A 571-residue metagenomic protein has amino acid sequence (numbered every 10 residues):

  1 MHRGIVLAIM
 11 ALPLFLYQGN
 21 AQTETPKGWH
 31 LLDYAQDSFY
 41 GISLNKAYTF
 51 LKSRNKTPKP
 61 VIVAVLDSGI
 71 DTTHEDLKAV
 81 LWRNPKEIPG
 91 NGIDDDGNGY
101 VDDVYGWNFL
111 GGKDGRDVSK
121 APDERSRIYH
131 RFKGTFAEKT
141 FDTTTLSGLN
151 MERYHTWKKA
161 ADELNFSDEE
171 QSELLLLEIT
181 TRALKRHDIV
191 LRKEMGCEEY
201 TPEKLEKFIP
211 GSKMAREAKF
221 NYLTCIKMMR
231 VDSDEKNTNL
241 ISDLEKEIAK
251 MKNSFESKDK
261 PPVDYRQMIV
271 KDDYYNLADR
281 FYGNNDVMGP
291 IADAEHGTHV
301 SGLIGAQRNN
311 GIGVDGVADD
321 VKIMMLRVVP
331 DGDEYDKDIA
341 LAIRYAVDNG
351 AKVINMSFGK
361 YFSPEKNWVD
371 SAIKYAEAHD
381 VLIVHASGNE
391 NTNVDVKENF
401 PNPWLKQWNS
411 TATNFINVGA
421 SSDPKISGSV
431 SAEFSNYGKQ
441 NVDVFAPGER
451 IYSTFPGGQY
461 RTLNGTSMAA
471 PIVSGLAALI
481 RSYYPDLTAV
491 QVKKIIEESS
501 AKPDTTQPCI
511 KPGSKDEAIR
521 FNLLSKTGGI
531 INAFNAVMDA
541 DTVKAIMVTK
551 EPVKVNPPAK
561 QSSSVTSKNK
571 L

Functional and structural regions predicted by a protein language model:
M1-E24: Bacterial Sec-dependent N-terminal signal peptides
A47-V63, I70-Y335, Q407-F415, Y437-N441 (+1 more regions): Subtilisin-like serine protease catalytic core
Y48-T57, A292-A294, D315-A318, E334-N355 (+4 more regions): Mature extracellular/periplasmic domains of secretome proteins
T49-K52, I70-D71, W82, G305-N309 (+8 more regions): Sec-exported extracytoplasmic/periplasmic mature domains
D67, G388, G465: Active-site glycine-centered loops adjacent to acidic/histidine catalytic or metal-binding residues that shape
R327, N355-G359, A386-S387, G419 (+1 more regions): A cross-family glycoside hydrolase active-site/sugar-binding cleft signature
V347-N349, V353-M356, N367, T413-N417 (+1 more regions): C-terminal subdomain of the subtilisin-like protease fold in secreted/lumenal serine endopeptidases
V381, N402-S482, D486, V490 (+2 more regions): Extracellular S/T/G-rich loop segment that most often corresponds to the catalytic His/Ser-adjacent loop
